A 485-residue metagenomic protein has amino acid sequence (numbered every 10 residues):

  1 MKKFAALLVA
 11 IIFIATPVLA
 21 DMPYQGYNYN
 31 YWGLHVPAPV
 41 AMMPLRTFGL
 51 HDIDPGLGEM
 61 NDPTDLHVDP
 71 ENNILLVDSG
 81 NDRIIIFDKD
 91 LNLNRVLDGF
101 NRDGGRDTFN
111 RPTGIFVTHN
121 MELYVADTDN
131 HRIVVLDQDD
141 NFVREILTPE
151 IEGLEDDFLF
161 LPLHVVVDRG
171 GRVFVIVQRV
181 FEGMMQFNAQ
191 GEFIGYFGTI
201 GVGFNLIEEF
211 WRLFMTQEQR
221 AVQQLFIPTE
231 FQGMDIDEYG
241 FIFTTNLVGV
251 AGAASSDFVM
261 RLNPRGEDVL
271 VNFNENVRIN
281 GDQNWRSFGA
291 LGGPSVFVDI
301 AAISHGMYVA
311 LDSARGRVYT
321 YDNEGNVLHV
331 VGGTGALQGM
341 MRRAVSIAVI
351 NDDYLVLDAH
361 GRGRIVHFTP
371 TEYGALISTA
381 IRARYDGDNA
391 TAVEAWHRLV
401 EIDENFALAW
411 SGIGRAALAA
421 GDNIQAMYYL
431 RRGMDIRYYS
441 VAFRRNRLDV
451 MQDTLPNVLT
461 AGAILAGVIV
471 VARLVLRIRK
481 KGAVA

Functional and structural regions predicted by a protein language model:
M1-K2, N72: Generic cytosolic/nucleocytoplasmic N-terminal low-complexity/intrinsically disordered segments
K2-L8: Sec-dependent signal peptide recognition, specifically the positively charged N-region followed immediately by
K3, I14, D21-M22: Alpha-helical interaction segments
L8-V9, R479: A periodicity- and composition-biased signal for non-globular, repetitive helical segments
V9-P17: Hydrophobic core
D21-N423, M434, S440-A485: Eukaryotic scaffold repeat domains enriched in small/polar residues
